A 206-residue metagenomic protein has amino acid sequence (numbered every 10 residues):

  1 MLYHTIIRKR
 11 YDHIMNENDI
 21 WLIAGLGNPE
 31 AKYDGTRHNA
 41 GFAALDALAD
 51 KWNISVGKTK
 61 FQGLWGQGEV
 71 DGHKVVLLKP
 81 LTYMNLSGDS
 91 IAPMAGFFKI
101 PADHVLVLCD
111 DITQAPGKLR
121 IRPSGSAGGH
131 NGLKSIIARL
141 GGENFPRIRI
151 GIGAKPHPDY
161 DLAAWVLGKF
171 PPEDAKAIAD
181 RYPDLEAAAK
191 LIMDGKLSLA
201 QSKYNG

Functional and structural regions predicted by a protein language model:
L2-S124, K134-I148, K155-D161, G168 (+2 more regions): Nucleotide and nucleotide-moiety/phosphate-recognizing core
G128-G132: Hydrophobic alpha-helical segments within soluble ligand-binding/sensing domains
